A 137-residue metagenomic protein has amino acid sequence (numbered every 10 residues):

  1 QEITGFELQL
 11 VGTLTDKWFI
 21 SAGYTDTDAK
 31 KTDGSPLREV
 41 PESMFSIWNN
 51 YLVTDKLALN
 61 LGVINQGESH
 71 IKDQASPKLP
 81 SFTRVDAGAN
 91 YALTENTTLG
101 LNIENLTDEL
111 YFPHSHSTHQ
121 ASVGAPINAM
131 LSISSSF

Functional and structural regions predicted by a protein language model:
Q1-D73, T107, S134: Gram-negative outer-membrane beta-barrel transporters
E2, N50, G62, S81 (+2 more regions): A subset of signal/propeptide-processing and intrinsically disordered low-complexity segments in secreted/extracellular
E2-T4, P41-F45, S81-V85, A125-A129: Residues that define the transmembrane beta-barrel architecture of outer-membrane proteins
T13-T15, L52, P80, A92 (+1 more regions): Surface-exposed coil/turn segments at beta-strand junctions on protein surfaces, enriched
P36-E42, S76-P80, H116-V123: Flexible, surface-exposed loop regions and adjacent strand-edge segments of Gram-negative outer-membrane beta-barrel
E68-K72, N90-F137: C-terminal beta-signal and adjacent terminal beta-strands/loops of Gram-negative outer-membrane beta-barrel proteins
